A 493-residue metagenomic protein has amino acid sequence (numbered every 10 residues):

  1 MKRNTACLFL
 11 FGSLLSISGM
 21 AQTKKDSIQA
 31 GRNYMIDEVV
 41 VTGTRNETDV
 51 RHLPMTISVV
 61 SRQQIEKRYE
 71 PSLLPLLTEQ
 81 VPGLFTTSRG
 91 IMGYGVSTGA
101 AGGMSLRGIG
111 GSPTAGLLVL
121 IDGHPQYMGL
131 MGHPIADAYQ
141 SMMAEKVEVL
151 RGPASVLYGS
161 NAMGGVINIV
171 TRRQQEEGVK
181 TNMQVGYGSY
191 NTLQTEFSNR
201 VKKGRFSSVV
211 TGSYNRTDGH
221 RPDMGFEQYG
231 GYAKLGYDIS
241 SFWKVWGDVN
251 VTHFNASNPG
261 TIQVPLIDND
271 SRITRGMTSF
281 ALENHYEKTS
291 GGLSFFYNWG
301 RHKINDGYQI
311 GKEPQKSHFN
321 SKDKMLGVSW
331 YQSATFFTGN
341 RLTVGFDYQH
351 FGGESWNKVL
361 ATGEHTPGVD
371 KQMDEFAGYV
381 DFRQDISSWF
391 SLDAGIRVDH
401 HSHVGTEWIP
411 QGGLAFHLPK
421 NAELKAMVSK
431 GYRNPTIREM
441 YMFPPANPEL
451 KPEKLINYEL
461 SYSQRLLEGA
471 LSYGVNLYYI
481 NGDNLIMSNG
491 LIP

Functional and structural regions predicted by a protein language model:
T23-E66, L74: Short, acidic, small-residue-rich periplasmic hinge/interaction motif at the N-terminus of Gram-negative outer-membrane
E38, L73-L76, G102-G108, L120 (+4 more regions): N-terminal periplasmic accessory domains that precede and gate Gram-negative outer-membrane beta-barrel machines
P75-H124: Extracytoplasmic beta-strand/coil segments of soluble accessory domains associated with Gram-negative outer-membrane
H124-R151, P444: Short acidic/polar hinge/loop motifs at secondary-structure boundaries that mediate gating or recognition
R205-V209, F242-G247, Y286-G292, R301 (+4 more regions): Repeated loop/turn-to-beta-strand initiation elements of outer-membrane beta-barrel proteins
T217-M224, Q228, D238, F242-M325: Flexible loop and strand-edge segments within Gram-negative outer membrane beta-barrel domains
I262-H285, S321, K371, E423 (+2 more regions): Outer-membrane beta-barrel signature, preferentially recognizing the C-terminal barrel domain of Gram-negative
E313-D393: Outer-membrane beta-barrel transmembrane domain signature of Gram-negative proteins, especially the mid-to-C-terminal
